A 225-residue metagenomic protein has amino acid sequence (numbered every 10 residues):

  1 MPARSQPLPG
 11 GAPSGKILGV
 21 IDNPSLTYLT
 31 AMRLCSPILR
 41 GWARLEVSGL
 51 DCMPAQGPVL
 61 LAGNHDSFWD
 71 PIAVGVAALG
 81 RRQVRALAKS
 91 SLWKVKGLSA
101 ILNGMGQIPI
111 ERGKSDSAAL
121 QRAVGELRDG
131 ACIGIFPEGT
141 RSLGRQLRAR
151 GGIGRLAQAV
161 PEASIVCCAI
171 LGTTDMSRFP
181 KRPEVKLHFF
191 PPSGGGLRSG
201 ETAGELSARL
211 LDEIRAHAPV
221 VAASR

Functional and structural regions predicted by a protein language model:
P2-T27, S117-R225: Non-catalytic C-terminal accessory region of glycerolipid acyltransferases and related lyso-lipid remodeling enzymes
P7-C52, G80, K96-M105: A transmembrane-helix-recognition feature enriched in membrane-embedded lipid enzymes and envelope glyco-/phospholipid
S36-W42, G63, P109-K114, L143-R145: Short, flexible loop segments at the rims of nucleotide/cofactor-binding pockets, characterized by
R44-E46, K114-L120: Glycine-rich, highly charged phosphate/nucleotide-binding loops
V47, A86, Q107-P109, I165 (+1 more regions): Conserved beta-strand scaffold positions in the cores of enzyme catalytic domains, especially in NTP/NDP-utilizing
D51, S90, E111, A169 (+1 more regions): Residues at the C-termini of beta-strands that transition into short coil/loop
D51-P54, V124-G125: Short amphipathic alpha-helix with an adjacent loop that forms part of the alpha/beta core around
M53-K114: Catalytic core of membrane glycerolipid acyltransferases/transacylases, capturing the structured, soluble-facing
